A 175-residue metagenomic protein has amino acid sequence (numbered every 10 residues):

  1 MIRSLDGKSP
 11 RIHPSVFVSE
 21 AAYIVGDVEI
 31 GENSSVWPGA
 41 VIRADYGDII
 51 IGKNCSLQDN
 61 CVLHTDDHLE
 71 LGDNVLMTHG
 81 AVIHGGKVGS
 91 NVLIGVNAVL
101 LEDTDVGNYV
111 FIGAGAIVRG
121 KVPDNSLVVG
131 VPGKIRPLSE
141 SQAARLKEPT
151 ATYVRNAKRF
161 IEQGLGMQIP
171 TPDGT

Functional and structural regions predicted by a protein language model:
M1-R11, D45, K53, D59-N60 (+2 more regions): Glycine-rich hexapeptide-repeat left-handed beta-helix
G7, R11-S56, N60-T65: A positional/architectural concept
